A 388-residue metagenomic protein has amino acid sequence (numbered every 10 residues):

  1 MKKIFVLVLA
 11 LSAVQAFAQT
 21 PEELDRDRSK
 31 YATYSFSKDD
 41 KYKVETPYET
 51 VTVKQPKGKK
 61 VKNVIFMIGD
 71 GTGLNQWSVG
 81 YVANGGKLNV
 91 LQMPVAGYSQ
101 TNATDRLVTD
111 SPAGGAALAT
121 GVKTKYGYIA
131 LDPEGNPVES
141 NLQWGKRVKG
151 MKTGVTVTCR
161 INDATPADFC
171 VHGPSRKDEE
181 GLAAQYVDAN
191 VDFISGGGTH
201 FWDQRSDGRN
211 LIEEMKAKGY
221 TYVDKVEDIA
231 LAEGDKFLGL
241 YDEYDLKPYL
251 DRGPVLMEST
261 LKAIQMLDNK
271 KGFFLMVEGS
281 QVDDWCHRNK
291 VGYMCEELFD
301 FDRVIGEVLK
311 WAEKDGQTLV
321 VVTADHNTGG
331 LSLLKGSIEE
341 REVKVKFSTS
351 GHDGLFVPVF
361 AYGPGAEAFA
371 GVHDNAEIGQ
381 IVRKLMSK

Functional and structural regions predicted by a protein language model:
M1-P21: Bacterial Sec-dependent N-terminal signal peptides
Q19-G198, D203-Q204, L211-Y222, V226-I229 (+1 more regions): N-terminal catalytic scaffold of extracellular/periplasmic and nuclease hydrolases that process anionic headgroups
F66, G239-Y241, F274-E278, V321: Structural motif
L74, F299-I338: Metal-dependent active-site segment of extracytoplasmic phospho-/sulfohydrolases and closely related
G121-Y126, L238-P248, D283-R288, F360-P364: Gly-rich Lys/Arg/Thr-decorated short loops/hinges at beta-loop-alpha junctions or inter-strand turns that position
D163-C170, E243-L246, T260, D268-G272 (+1 more regions): Active-site His/acidic residue clusters
T221-V223, R252-L267: A Trp-anchored, charged/polar loop motif used as the substrate-binding/catalytic surface of acyl/ester-handling
D235, K270-F274, Q317, H326 (+2 more regions): Active-site lining segments that contact anionic ligands and/or coordinate catalytic metals
